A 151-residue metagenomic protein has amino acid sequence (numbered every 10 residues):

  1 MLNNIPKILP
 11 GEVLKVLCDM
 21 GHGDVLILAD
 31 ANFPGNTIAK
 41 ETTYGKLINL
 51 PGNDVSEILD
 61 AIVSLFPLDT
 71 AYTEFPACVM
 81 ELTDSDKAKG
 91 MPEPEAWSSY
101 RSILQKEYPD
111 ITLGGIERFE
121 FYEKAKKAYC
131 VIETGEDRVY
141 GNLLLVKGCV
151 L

Functional and structural regions predicted by a protein language model:
M1-P51: Long, hydrophobic N-terminal alpha-helical segment
N4, I8-E12, G21, N53-E57 (+3 more regions): Conserved active-site and cofactor/substrate-binding residues in soluble primary-metabolism enzymes
E12-D19, E57, A61-L65, S99-I103 (+2 more regions): Alpha-helical scaffold segments in soluble metabolic enzymes
D24-I27, G45-L47, D69-M80, I111 (+2 more regions): Structural motif
A39-Y44, T70-E74, S85-P92: Intrinsically disordered, low-complexity coil segments
K46-I48, F66-P67, C149-L151: Short, low-complexity, polar/charged sequence segments that are solvent-exposed and flexible
L50-T73: Long, charge-dense
E81-L151: Glycine-rich, aromatic-bearing surface loops/beta-hairpins
